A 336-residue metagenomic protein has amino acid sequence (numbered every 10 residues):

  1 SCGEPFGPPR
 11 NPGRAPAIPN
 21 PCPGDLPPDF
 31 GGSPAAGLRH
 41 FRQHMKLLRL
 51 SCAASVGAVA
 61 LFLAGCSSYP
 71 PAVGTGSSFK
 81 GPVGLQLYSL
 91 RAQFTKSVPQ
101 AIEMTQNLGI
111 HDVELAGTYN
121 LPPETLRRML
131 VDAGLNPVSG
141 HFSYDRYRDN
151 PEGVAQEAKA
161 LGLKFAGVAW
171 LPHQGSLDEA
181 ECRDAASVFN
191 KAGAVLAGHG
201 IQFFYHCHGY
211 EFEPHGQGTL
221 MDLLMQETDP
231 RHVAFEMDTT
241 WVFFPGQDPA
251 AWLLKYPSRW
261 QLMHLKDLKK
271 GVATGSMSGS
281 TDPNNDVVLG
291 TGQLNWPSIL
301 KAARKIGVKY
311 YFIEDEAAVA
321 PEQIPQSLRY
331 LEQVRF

Functional and structural regions predicted by a protein language model:
Q43-S55: Bacterial N-terminal signal peptides that target proteins for export
F62-G65: C-terminal motif of bacterial Sec signal peptides marking the signal peptidase cleavage site
S67-F165, R329, Q333-F336: N-terminal pre-domain/capping segments
G81-Q86, V113-L115, P137-F142, A166-V168 (+4 more regions): Hydrophobic faces of well-ordered beta-strands that scaffold small-molecule active sites in alpha/beta enzyme cores
Y88-L90, A116-T118, F142-D145, L171-H173 (+4 more regions): Active-site beta-loop-alpha junctions enriched in small/polar residues
D112, Y119, Y144-F235, P321: Active-site acidic/histidine proton-transfer and metal-coordination neighborhood in alpha/beta enzyme cores
G198-Q293: Acidic/histidine-rich catalytic cores of soluble enzymes
